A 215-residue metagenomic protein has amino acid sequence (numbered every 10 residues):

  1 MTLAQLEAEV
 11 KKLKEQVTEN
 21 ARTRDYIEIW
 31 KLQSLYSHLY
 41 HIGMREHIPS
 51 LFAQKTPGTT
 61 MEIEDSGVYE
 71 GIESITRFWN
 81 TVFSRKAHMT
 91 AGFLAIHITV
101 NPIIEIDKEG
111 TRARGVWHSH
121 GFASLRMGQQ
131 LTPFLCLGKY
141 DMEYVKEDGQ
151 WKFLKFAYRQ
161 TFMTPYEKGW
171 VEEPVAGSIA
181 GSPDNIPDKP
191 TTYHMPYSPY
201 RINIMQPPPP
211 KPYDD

Functional and structural regions predicted by a protein language model:
M1-H38, I42-E46, S50, Q54: Short, low-complexity N-terminal intrinsically disordered segments enriched in polar/charged residues
R45-G121: A solvent-exposed, acidic/Ser-Thr-rich amphipathic alpha-helical stretch
A91-L94, L131, L135: Aromatic/His-enriched, Gly/Pro-containing loop or helix-boundary segments that lie immediately adjacent to catalytic
H97-T99, L135-Y140: Short, surface-exposed coil-to-beta transition loops
R112-V116, L137-W170: Short beta-strand edge/turn micro-motifs at domain boundaries
F122-P133, M163-T164: Short, cysteine-centered beta-strand-loop-beta hairpins and adjacent loop/turn segments enriched in charged/polar
T161-M163, W170-D215: A hydrophobic membrane-anchoring alpha-helix module
